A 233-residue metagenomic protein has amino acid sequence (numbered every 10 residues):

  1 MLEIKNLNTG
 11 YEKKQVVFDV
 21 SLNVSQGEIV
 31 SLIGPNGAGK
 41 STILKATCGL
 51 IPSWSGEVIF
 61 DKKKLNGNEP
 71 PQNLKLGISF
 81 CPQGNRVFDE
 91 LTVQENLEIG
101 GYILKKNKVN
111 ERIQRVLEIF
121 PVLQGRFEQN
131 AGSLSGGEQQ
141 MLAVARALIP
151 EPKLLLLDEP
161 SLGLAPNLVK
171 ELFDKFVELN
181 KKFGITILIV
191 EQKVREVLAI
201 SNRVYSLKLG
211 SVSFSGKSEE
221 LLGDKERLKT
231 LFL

Functional and structural regions predicted by a protein language model:
E12, V30, L91-E111, I119-P121 (+1 more regions): ABC-type ATPase nucleotide-binding domains, specifically the catalytic core motifs of the NBD
I33-P35: The feature captures the beta-strand-to-loop junction immediately N-terminal to the Walker
C48: Helix-to-loop junction immediately C-terminal to a conserved catalytic motif
G56-L65, L76, V109-I113, G216: Conserved ABC transporter NBD signature motif
L91, L134, A147-L148: ABC ATPase signature
I149-K153: A short, proline-enriched helix->beta-strand linker immediately N-terminal to the Walker B motif in ABC-type P-loop
K170-F183: Helical segment within the ABC ATPase nucleotide-binding domain
